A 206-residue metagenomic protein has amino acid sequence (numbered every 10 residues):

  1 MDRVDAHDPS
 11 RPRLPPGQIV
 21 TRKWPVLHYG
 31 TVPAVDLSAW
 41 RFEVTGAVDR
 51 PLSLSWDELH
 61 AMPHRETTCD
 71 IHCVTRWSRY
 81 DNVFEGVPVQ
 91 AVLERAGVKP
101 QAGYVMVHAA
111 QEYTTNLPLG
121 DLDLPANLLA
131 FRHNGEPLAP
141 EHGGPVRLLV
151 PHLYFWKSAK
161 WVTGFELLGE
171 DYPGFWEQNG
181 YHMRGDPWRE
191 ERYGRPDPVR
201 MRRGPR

Functional and structural regions predicted by a protein language model:
M1-R206: Structured, non-membrane catalytic/scaffold regions adjacent to prosthetic-group chemistry
